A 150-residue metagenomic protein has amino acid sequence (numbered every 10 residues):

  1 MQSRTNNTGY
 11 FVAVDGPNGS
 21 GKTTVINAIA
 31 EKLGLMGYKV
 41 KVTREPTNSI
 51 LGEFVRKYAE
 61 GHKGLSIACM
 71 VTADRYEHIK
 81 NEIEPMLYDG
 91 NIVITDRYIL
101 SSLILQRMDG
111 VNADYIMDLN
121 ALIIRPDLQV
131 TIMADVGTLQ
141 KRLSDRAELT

Functional and structural regions predicted by a protein language model:
Q2-G9: Phosphate-binding P-loop
V12-V14: Hydrophobic anchor at the beta1->P-loop junction of P-loop NTPases
G19: Walker A (P-loop) phosphate-binding loop of P-loop NTPases
K22: Conserved lysine of the Walker
V25, I29: Hydrophobic positions on the alpha1 helix immediately C-terminal to the Walker A/P-loop
Y38-A121: ATP-dependent small-molecule kinase phosphotransfer cores that center on conserved nucleotide phosphate-binding segments
S102-T150: A glycine- and Lys/Arg-enriched "phosphate-lid" helix/loop adjacent to the NTP-binding pocket of small-molecule kinases
